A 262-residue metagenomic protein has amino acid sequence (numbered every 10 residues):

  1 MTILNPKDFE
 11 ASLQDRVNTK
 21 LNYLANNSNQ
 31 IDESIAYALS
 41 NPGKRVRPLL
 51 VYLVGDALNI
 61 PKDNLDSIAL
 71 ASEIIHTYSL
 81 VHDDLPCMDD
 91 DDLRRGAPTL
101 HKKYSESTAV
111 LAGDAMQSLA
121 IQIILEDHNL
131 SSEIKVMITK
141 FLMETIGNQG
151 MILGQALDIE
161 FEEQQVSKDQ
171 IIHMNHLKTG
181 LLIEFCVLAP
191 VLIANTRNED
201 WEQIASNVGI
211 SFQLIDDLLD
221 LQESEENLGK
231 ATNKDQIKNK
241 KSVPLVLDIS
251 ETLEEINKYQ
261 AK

Functional and structural regions predicted by a protein language model:
M1-L24: N-terminal amphipathic/basic leader segments beginning at the initiator methionine
A25-A261: Mg2+-dependent prenyl diphosphate-binding active-site environment of isoprenoid biosynthetic enzymes
